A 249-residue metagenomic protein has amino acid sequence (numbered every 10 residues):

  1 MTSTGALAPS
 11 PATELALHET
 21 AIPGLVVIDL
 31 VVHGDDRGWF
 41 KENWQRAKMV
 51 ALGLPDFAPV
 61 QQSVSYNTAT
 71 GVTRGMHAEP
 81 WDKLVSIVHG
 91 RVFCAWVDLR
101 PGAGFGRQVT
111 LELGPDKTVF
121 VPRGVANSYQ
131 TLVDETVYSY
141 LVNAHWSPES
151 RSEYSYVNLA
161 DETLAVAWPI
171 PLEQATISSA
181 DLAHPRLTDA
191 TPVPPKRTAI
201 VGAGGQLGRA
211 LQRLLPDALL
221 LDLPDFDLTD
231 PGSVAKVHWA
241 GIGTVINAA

Functional and structural regions predicted by a protein language model:
T2-L113, V133-E135, A144-K196: Non-catalytic, conserved peripheral segments adjacent to functional cores
E112-D134, Y140-N143: Conserved metal-binding segment of the jelly-roll/cupin
N143, A203, L223: Cofactor-binding loop segments of dinucleotide-utilizing enzymes, especially the Rossmann-like FAD- and NAD(P)+-binding
P195-D217: N-terminal Rossmann NAD(P)H-binding glycine-rich loop of SDR-like oxidoreductase domains
D217-T229: A short beta-strand-loop structural module common to alpha/beta enzyme folds
F226-T244: Conserved Rossmann-fold cofactor-binding substructure of NAD(P)-dependent oxidoreductases
I246-A249: Conserved NAD(P)H cofactor-binding loop of Rossmann-fold oxidoreductase domains
